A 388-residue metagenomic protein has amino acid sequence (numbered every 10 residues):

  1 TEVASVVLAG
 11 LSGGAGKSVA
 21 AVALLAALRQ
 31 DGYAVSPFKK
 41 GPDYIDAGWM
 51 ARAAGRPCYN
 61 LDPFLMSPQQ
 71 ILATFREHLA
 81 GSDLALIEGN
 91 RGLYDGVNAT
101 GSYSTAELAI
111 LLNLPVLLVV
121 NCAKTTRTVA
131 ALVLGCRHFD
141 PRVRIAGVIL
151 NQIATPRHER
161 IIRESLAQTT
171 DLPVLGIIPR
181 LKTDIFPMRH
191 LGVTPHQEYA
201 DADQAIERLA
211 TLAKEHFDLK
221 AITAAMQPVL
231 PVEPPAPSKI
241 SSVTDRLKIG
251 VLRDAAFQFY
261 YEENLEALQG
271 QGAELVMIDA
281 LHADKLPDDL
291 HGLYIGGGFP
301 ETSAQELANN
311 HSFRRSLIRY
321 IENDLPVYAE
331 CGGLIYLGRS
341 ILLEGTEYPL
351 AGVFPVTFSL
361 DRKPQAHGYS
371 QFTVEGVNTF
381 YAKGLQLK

Functional and structural regions predicted by a protein language model:
E2-L112, V120-G147, P156-R160: ATP-dependent carboxylate-amine ligase catalytic core
S5, Y33-A34, R246-K248, E274 (+1 more regions): Residues that mark the start of a beta-strand
K39-K40, P173-K182, E274-H282: Beta-strand->loop->alpha-helix junctions that form or flank phosphate-binding loops in nucleotide-handling enzymes
A109, E215, V243-D245, F257-Q269 (+3 more regions): C-terminal and late-domain segments of enzyme folds
L114, L172, E322-P326: A short helix->loop->beta-strand "cap" motif at the edges of active sites that frequently abuts
T126-S241: Internal gly/pro-rich beta-alpha loop/helix module that stabilizes soluble enzyme cofactors or their anionic handles
D245-N310, R315-Y320: Phosphate-binding active sites in nucleotide-utilizing proteins
P300-F380: Cysteine-nucleophile active-site neighborhood
